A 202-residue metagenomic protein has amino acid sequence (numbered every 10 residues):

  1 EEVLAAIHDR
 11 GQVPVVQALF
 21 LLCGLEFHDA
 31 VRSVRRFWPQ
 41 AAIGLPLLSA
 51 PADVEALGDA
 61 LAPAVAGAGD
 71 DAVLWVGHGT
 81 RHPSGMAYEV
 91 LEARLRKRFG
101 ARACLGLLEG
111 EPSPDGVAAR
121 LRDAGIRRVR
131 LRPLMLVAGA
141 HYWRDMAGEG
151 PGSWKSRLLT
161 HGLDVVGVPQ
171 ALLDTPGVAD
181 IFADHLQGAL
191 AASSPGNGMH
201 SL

Functional and structural regions predicted by a protein language model:
E1-L202: Active-site-proximal alpha-helix that buttresses catalytic centers in soluble enzyme cores
